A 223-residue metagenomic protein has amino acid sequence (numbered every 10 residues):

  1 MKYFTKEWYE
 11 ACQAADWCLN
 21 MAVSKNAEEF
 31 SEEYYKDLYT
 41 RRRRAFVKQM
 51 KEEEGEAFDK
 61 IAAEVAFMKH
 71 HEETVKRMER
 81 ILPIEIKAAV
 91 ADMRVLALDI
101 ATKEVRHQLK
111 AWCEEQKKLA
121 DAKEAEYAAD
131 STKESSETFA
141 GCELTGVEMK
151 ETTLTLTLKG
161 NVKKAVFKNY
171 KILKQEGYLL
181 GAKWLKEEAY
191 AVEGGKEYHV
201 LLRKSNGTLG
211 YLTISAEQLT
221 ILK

Functional and structural regions predicted by a protein language model:
M1-K223: Surface-exposed, interaction-prone regions used to assemble/regulate multi-protein complexes
